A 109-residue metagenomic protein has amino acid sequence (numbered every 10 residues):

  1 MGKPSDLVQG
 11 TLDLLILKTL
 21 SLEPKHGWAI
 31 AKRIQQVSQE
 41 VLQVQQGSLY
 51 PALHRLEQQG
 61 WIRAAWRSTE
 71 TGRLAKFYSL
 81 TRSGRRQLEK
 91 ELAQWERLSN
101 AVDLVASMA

Functional and structural regions predicted by a protein language model:
M1-V8, E91: Intrinsically disordered, low-complexity serine/threonine- and proline-rich regulatory segments
S5-S48: N-terminal helix-turn-helix DNA-binding core of bacterial DNA-binding proteins
L22, R67-E70: Short polar/acidic secondary-structure junctions
L49-L56: Basic amphipathic alpha-helical segments that dock to polyanions
G60: Glycine-centered, phosphate/nucleic-acid-interacting loop/turn motifs that mediate DNA/RNA or nucleotide
A64: Short beta-strand "wing" residues that participate in macromolecule-binding interfaces
E70-L92: Basic, amphipathic "hinge/linker" alpha-helix immediately C-terminal to the N-terminal HTH DNA-binding motif
R86-A109: Amphipathic alpha-helical dimerization/coiled-coil segments that flank or bridge DNA-binding/regulatory modules
